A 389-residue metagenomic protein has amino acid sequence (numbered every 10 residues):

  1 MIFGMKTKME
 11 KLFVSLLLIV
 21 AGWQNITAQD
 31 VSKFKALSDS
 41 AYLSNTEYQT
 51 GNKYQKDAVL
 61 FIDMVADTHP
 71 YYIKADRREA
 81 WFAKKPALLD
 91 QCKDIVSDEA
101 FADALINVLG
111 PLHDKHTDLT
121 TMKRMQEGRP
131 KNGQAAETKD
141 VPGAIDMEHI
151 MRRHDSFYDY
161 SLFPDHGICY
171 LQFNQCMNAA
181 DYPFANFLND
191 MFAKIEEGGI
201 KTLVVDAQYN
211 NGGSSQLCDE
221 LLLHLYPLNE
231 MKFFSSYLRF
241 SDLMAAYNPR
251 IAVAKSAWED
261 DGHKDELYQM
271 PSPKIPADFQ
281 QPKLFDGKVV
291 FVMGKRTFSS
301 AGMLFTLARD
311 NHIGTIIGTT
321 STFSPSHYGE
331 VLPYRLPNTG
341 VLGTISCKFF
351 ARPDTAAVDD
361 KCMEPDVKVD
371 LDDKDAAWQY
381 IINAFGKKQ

Functional and structural regions predicted by a protein language model:
M1-D30: Bacterial Sec-dependent N-terminal signal peptides
A28-V253, K288, T320, P325-P337 (+5 more regions): Flexible, low-complexity junctional segments that flank or bridge functional domains
N174-N178, W258-Q269: Glycine-rich phosphate-binding "P-loop"
Y247-V253, H263-Y328: Flexible, glycine-rich surface segments
S300, T306-L307, W378-Q389: Solvent-exposed alpha-helical segments and adjacent loops that form catalytic or protein-interaction surfaces
P353: An acidic, gly/pro-interrupted, aromatic-rich
C362-W378, I382: Structured C-terminal subdomain patch of bacterial secreted/periplasmic proteins
